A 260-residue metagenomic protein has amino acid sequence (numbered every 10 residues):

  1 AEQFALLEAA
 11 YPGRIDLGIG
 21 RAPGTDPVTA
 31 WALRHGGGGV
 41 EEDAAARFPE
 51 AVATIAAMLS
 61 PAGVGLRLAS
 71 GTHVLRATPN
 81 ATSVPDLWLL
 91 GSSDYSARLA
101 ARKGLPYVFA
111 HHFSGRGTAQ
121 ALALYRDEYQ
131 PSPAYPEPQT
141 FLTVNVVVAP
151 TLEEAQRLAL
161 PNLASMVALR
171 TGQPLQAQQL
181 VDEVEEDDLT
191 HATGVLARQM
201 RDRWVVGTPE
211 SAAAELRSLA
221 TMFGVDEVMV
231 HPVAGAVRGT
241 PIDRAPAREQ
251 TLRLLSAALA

Functional and structural regions predicted by a protein language model:
A1-G63, Y107, G115: Flexible, glycine-rich active-site loops centered on histidine and acidic residues that chelate a metal or position
Y11, A101-V108, L163, G224: Glycine-enriched alpha-helix->loop->beta-strand junction motifs that scaffold or abut catalytic
R14-G18, D86-W88, P106-V108, Q139-F141 (+1 more regions): Structural preference for beta-strand elements that scaffold enzyme active sites
G20-G24, S92, H112, T143-V147 (+1 more regions): Active-site beta-loop-alpha junctions enriched in small/polar residues
G38-R76, G117-D226: An alpha-helical appendage that flanks or caps ligand/catalytic pockets
S93-R116, A121-L122: A conserved active-site cap/scaffold subdomain adjacent to cofactor or substrate pockets
T208-A260: Long, low-complexity C-terminal extensions of enzymes
